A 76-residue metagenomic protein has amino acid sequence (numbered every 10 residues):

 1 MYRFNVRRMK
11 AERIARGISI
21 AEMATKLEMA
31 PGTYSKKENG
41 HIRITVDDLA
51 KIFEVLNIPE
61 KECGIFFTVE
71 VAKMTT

Functional and structural regions predicted by a protein language model:
M1-A15: A short, Lys/Arg-rich alpha-helix, primarily the initiator
R8, S19, T45-D48: Residues that mark the N-terminal boundary/hinge immediately upstream of a DNA-recognition element
K10, S35-K36, G64: Key DNA-contacting residues within the recognition helix of helix-turn-helix
I14, T25, E54: Alpha-helical residues within the helix-turn-helix
G17-K36: Short alpha-helical DNA-recognition segment
H41-F53: Short, basic-rich loop-to-helix N-cap that marks the start of a DNA-contacting helix
E54, K61-T76: Short, charged recognition helix plus adjacent turn of helix-turn-helix-like nucleic-acid-binding domains
